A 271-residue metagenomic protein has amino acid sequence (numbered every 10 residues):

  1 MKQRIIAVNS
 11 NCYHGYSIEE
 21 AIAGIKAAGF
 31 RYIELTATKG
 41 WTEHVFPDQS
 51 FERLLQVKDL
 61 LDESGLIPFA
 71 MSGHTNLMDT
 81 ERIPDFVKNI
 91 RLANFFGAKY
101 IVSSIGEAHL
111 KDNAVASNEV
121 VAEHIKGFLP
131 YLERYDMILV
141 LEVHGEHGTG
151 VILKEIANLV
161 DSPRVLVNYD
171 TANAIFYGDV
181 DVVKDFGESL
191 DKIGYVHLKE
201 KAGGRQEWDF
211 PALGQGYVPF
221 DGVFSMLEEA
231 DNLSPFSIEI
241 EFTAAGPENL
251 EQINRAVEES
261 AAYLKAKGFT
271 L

Functional and structural regions predicted by a protein language model:
M1-S10, H14-R31, D62-G65, D79 (+2 more regions): Histidine-acidic metal/acid-base catalytic patches
E19-E20, L55, L60-S64, L77-V167 (+2 more regions): Active-site acidic/histidine proton-transfer and metal-coordination neighborhood in alpha/beta enzyme cores
I33-W41, L66-S72, I105: Short, conserved active-site loops that position catalytic residues or coordinate cofactors/metal ions across diverse
E34, A70, V102, V140 (+2 more regions): Conserved beta-strand positions in the central sheet of alpha/beta enzyme cores
E34-K58, A108-D112: Glycine-rich, proline-tolerant flexible connector loops at the mouths of alpha/beta enzymes
T38, N76, G106, K201 (+1 more regions): Flexible loop residues that form catalytic and substrate-binding hotspots at small-molecule/glycan-binding clefts
V45-D48, G73-P84, G214: Short coil/turn segments at secondary-structure boundaries
F69-A70, K99-H109, E239-A244: A short small-residue
